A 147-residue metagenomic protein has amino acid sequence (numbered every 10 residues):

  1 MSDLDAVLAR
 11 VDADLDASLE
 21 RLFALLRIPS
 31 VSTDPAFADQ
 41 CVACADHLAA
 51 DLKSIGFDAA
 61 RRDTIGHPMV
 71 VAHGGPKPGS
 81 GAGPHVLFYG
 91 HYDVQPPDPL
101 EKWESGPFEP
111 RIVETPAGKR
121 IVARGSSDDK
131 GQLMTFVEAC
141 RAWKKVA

Functional and structural regions predicted by a protein language model:
S2-L100: N-terminal helical capping/dimerization or prosegment-like subdomains of hydrolases acting on amide or phosphate bonds
A82-A147: Active-site metal-coordination/substrate-binding segment of hydrolases, especially metallo-dependent peptidases
